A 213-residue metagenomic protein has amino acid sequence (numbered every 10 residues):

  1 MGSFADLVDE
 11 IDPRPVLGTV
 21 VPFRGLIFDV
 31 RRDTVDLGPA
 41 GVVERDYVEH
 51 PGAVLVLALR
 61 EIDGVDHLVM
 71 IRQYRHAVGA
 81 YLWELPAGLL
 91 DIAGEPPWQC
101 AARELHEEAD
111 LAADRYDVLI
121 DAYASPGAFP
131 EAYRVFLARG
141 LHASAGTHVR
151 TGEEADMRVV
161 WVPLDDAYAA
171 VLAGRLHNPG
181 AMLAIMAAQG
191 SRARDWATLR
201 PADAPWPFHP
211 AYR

Functional and structural regions predicted by a protein language model:
G2, I11, R45-V48, L57 (+3 more regions): Conserved Nudix-box catalytic region and its N-terminal flanking loop in Nudix hydrolases and closely related
G2-R14, Y81, V118, P126-F129 (+1 more regions): Nudix hydrolase/Nudix homology domain
L17-L57, D63: Acidic, metal-coordinating catalytic segment for phosphate/diphosphate chemistry, firing primarily on the Nudix
V21-G25, H76, A122-Y133: Acidic pyrophosphate-coordinating catalytic loop
D29-D33, Y81, A132-R134, R158: Short beta-strand micro-motifs in enzyme catalytic cores
R32-T34, A58-R60, L137-R139, W161-P163: Short, well-ordered beta-strand micro-motif
T34-P39, S125-A145: Active-site-adjacent beta-strand/loop module that shapes the phosphate/pyrophosphate-binding cleft
A112-V118, Y123-S125, V149: Acidic/glycine-rich phosphate/pyrophosphate-binding loops and surrounding catalytic core that coordinate Mg2+
